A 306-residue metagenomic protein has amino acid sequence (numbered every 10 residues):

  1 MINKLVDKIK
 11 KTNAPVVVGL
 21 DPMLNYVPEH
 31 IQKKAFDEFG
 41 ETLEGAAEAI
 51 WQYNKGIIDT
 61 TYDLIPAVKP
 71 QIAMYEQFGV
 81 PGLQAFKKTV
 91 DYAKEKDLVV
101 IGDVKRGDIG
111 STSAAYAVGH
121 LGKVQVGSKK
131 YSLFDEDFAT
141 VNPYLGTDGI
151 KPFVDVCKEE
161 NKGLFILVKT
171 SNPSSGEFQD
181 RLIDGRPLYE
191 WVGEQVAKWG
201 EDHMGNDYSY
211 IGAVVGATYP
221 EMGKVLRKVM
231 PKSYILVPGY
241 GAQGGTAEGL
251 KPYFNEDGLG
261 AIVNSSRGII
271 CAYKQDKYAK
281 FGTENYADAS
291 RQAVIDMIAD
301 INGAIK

Functional and structural regions predicted by a protein language model:
M1-T60, F281: N-terminal glycine-rich anion-binding loop in soluble enzyme alpha/beta folds
T12-V16, D63-P66, K96-L98, F134-D137 (+4 more regions): Short, well-ordered coil/turn segments that N-cap beta-strands
V18, V68, D103, A139 (+2 more regions): Conserved, mostly hydrophobic/aromatic
P28, G45-A46, K69-G82: Glycine-rich, proline-tolerant flexible connector loops at the mouths of alpha/beta enzymes
I58-I65, Y92-E95, V154-E159, R227-M230 (+1 more regions): Acidic (Asp/Glu)-rich catalytic clusters
V104, D108-I211: Conserved anion-binding
A213, A217-N264, G268-Q275: A C-terminal functional module that forms or caps the active site or interfaces directly with catalytic machinery
G260-K306: C-terminal functional extensions of proteins
